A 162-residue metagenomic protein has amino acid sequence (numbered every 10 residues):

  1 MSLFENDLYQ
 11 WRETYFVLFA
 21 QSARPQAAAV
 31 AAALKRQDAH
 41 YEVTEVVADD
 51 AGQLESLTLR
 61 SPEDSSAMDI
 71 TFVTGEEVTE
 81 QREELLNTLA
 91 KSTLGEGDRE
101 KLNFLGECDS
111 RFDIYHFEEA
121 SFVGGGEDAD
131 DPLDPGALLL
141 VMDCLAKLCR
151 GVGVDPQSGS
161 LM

Functional and structural regions predicted by a protein language model:
M1-E45: Short, extreme N-terminal segment that most often corresponds to the first beta-strand
N6-D7, K101-D109: Short glycine/proline-enriched loop/turn "hinge" motifs that connect secondary-structure elements and lie
W11-Y15, L54, D109: Short, surface-exposed beta-edge/turn micro-motifs
V17, R60, D113-Y115: Residues in well-ordered beta-strands of folded domains
Q26-A27, T88-G95, P132-L139: Well-ordered, non-membrane alpha-helical segments in soluble/globular domains
A29-Y41, T93, V141-C149: Hydrophobic, Leu/Ile/Phe/Ala-enriched alpha-helical segments that form helix-helix packing faces
K35-F104: Short, intrinsically disordered low-complexity segments
C108-M162: Glycine-rich, aromatic-bearing surface loops/beta-hairpins
